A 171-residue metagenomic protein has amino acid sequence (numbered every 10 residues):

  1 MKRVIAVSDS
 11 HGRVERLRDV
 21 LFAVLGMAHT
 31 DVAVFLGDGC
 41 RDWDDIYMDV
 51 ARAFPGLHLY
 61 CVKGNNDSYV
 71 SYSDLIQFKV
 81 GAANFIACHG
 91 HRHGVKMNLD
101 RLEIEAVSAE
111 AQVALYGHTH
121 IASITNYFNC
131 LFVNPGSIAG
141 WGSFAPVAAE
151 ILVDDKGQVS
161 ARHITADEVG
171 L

Functional and structural regions predicted by a protein language model:
M1-F54, D67-D74, A145-V147, L171: N-terminal active-site segment of His-dependent metallophosphoesterases
M1-I5, Q77-I86, N126-F132, V153-H163: Beta-strand-turn-beta hairpins that frame and shape the catalytic cleft of phosphate-ester-processing enzymes
A6-S8, V32-D38, Y60-N65, I86-H89 (+2 more regions): Active-site neighborhood of phospho(di)ester-bond hydrolases with catalytic His/Asp-centered motifs
H11-E15, C40-D44, N66-Y72, H93-N98 (+2 more regions): Active-site environment of divalent metal-dependent phosphoester hydrolases
V50-L59, T125-A139: Short acidic, glycine/proline-enriched helix-loop-strand junctions
F54-M97: Helix-adjacent hinge/juxtasegments
L99-A109: Non-DNA-binding regulatory cores of transcription-related proteins, predominantly C-terminal effector-binding
S108-A111, N126, V133-L171: Binuclear metal-dependent phosphoesterase catalytic core
